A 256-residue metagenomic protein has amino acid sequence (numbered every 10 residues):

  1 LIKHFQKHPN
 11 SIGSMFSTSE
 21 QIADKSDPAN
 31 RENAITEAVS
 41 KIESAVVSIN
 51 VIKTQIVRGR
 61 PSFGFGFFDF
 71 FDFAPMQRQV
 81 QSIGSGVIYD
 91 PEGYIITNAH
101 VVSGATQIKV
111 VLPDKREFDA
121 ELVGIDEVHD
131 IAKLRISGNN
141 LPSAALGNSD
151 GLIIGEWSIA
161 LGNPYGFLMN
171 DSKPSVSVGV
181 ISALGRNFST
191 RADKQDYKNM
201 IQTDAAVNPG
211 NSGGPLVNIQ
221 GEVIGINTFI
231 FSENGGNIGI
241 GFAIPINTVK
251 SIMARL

Functional and structural regions predicted by a protein language model:
I2-L256: Serine-dependent protease modules
